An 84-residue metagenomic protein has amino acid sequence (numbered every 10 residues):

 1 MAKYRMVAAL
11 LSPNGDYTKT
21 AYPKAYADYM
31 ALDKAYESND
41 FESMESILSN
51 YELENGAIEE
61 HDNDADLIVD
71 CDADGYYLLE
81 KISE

Functional and structural regions predicted by a protein language model:
M1-K3, L79: Intrinsically disordered, low-complexity sequence elements enriched in Ser/Thr/Gly/Pro
K3-Y36: N-terminal acidic leader/helix
F41-E84: Short, mixed-charge low-complexity intrinsically disordered segments
